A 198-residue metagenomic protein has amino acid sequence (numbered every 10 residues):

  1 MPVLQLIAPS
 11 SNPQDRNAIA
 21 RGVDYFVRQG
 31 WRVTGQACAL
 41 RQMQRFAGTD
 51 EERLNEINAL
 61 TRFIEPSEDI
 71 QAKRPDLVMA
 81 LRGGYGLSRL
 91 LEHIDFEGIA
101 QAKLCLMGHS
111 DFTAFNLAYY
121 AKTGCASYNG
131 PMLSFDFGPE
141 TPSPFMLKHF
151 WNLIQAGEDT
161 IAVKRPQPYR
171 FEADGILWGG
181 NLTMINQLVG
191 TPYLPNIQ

Functional and structural regions predicted by a protein language model:
M1-D69: ATP/NTP phosphate-donor binding region
S10-Q14, G83-L87, F112-A114: Gly/Ser/Thr-rich loops at beta-strand to alpha-helix junctions that form or flank small-molecule/cofactor-binding
R62, P66-Q71, P75-L77, G84: Feature detects long, helix-prone N-terminal segments enriched in hydrophobes
L77-S88, H93, H109: N-terminal glycine-rich "phosphate-gripper" loop used for MgATP/nucleotide binding and carboxylate activation
I94-A118, A126-L133: Short, acidic/small-residue loops that bind anionic groups at enzyme active sites
C125-G190: Conserved anion/nucleotide-ligand pocket segment
N196-Q198: Internal helical hairpin/lid segments
